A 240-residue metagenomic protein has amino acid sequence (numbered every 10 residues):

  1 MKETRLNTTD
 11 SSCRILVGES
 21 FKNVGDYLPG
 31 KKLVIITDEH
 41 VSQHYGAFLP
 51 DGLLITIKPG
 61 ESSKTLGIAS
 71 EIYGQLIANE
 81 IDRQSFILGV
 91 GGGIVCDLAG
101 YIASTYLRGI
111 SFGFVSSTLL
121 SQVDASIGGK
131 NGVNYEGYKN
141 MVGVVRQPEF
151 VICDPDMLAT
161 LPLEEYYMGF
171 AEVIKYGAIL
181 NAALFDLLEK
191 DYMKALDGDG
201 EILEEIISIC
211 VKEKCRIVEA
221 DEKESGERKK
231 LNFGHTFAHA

Functional and structural regions predicted by a protein language model:
M1-F86: ATP/NTP phosphate-donor binding region
R5-N7, G25, S104, N140-G143: Short secondary-structure boundary/capping segments
G18, I35, S116, D154 (+1 more regions): Residue-level signal for inorganic ion chemistry
P59-G60, V90-G92, F233-G234: Glycine-rich beta-strand-to-loop/alpha-helix junction loops that act as flexible
I94-Y101, Q122, H239-A240: Short glycine/serine/threonine-rich phosphate/pyrophosphate-binding segments that cradle anionic phosphate groups
Y101, L107-M193: A glycine/threonine-rich phosphate-anchoring loop and its flanking beta-alpha core in nucleotide/phosphate-binding
D191-A240: Active-site segments that bind and position negatively charged phosphate/pyrophosphate groups
